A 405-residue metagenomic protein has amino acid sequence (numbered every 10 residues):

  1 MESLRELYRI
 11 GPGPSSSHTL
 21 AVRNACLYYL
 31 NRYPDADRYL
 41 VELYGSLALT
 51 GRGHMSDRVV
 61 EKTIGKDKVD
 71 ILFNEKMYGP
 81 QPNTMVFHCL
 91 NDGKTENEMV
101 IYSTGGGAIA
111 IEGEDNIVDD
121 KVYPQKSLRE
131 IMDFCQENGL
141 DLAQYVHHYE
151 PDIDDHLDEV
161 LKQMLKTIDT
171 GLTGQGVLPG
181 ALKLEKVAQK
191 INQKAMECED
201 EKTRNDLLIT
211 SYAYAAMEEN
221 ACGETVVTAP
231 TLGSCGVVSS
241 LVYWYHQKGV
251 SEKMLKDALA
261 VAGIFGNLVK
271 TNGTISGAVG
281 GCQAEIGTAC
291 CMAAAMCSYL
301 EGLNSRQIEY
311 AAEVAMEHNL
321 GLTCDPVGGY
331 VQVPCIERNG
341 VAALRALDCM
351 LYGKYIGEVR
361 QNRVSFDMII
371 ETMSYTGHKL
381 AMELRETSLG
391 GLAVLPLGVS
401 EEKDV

Functional and structural regions predicted by a protein language model:
R5-R9, R23, L27-L43, Q81-P82 (+5 more regions): Non-transmembrane, aqueous-exposed alpha-helical and coiled segments at domain scale
Y8-C26, C222-L241, C282-C290: Conserved phosphate/anionic-ligand binding catalytic regions in large, soluble enzymes, centered on
T19-R32, S239-V250, A295-G302: Alpha-helical support elements that line or immediately flank enzyme active sites and cofactor-binding pockets
R38-F73, A260-S298, G302-A311, E317-C349: A structural-propensity feature for long, helix-poor, extended segments
V59, F73-K76, V238, H246-Q247 (+1 more regions): N-terminal loops that bind phosphate or other acidic moieties and the adjacent beta-alpha structural core
T63, V69-E199, L208: C-terminal regulatory domains involved in ligand/effector binding and gene-expression control
L165-L268, T274-G277, G281, G391-V405: Accessory "access/gating" subregions that flank catalytic or transport cores
C297-V405: Functionally critical mobile loop/hinge segments
